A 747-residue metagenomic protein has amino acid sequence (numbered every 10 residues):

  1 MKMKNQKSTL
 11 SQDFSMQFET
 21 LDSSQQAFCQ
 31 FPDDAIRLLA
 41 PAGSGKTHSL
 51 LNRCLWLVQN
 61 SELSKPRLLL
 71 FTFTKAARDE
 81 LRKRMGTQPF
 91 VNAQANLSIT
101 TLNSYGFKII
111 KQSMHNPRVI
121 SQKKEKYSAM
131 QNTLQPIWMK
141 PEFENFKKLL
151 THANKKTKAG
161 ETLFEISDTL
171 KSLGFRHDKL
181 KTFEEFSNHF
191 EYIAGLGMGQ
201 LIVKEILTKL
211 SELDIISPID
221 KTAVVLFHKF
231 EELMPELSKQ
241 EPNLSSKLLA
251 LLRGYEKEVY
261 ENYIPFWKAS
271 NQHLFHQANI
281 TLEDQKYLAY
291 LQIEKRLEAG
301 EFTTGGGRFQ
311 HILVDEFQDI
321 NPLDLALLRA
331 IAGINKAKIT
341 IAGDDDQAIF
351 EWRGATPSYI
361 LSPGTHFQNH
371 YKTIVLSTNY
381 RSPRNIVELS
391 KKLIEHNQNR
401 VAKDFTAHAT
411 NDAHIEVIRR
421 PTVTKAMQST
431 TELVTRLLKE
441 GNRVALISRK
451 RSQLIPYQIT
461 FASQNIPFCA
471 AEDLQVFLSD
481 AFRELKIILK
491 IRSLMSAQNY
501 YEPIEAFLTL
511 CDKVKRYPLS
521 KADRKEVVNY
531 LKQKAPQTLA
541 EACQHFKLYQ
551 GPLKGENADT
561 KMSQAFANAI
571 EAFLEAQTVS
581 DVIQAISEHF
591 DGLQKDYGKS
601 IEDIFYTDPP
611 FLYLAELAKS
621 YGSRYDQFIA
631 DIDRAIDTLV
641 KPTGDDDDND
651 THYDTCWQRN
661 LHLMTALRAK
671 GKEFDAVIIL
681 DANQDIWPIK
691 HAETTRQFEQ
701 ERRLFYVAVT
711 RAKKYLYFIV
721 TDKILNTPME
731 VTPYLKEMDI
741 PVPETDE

Functional and structural regions predicted by a protein language model:
M1-I120, E388-K391, T710: P-loop NTPase Walker
T9-A42, S98, A129, L252-S362 (+2 more regions): Conserved helicase NTPase motor core
D13-A42, V119, H370-T378, E395-I447 (+1 more regions): Inter-lobe coupling/hinge region of RecA-like P-loop helicase motors
L39, K65-R67, T72-T208, L361: Conserved P-loop NTPase-based nucleic-acid remodeling module centered on helicase motor cores
S98-K108, I312-D319, A342, K450 (+3 more regions): Conserved helicase core region in the C-terminal RecA-like lobe
Y105, A337, H366, L438-Q577: ATPase/helicase motor core of nucleic-acid motors
P322-A413, V417-R419: Conserved RecA-like helicase ATPase core segment that couples NTP binding/hydrolysis to strand translocation
Q498-P503, E541-R668, Y715-Y717, D746: Accessory C-terminal helicase-associated subdomains
